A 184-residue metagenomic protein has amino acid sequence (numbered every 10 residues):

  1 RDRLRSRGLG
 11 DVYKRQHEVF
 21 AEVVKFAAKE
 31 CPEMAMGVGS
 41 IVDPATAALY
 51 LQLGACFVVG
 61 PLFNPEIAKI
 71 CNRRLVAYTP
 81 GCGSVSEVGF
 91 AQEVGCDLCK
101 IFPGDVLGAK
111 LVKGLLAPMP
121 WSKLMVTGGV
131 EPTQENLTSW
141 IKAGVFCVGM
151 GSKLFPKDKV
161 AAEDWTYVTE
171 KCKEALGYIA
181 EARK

Functional and structural regions predicted by a protein language model:
D2-Y13: Single conserved hydrophobic/aromatic residue that forms the stacking wall/gate of nucleotide- or nucleobase-binding
D11-Q16, M34-V42, A55-F63, A77-V88 (+1 more regions): Catalytic beta/alpha-barrel core
F26, L49, I70, F90 (+3 more regions): Well-formed, non-transmembrane alpha-helical positions, independent of function
E30-V38, A55, N72-T79, P118-T127: Short beta-strand/loop segments at the ligand-binding rim of alpha/beta enzyme cores
V38-G39, V126-V130, V148-S152: Glycine-rich beta-strand-to-loop/alpha-helix junction loops that act as flexible
D43-L53, S86-V94, E131-F146: Catalytic cores of alpha/beta
P61-I67, I101-G108, V145-D164: Glycine-rich phosphate-binding active-site loops on the catalytic face of alpha/beta enzymes
C71-R73, D158-K184: C-terminal helical cap(s) of enzyme catalytic domains, especially alpha/beta-barrels
